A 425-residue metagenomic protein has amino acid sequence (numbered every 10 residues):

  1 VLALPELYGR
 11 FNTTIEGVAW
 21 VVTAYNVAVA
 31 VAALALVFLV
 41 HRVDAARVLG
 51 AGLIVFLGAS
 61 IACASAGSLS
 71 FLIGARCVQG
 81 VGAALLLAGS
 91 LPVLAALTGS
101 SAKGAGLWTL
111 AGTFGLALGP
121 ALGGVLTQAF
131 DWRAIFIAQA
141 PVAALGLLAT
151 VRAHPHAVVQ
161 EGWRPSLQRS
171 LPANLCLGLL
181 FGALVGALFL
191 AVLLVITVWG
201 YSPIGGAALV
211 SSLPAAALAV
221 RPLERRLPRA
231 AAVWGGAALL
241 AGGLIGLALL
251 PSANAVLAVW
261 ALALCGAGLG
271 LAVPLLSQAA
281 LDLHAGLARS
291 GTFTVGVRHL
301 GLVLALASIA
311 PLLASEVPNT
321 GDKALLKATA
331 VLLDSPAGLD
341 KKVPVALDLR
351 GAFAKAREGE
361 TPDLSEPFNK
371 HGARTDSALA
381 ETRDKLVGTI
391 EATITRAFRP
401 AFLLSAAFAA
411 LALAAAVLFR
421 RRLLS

Functional and structural regions predicted by a protein language model:
V1-P5, G9-I54, G58-A59, S90-L91 (+5 more regions): 12-transmembrane solute porter fold
A59-A64, Q79, T150, G246-A248 (+2 more regions): MFS-fold secondary transporters
A66, G82, L97-G99, W199 (+1 more regions): Short helix-loop-helix connector
C77-A111: Cytoplasmic helix-loop-helix junction between adjacent transmembrane helices in 12-TM secondary transporters
K103-P120, V297-L306: Glycine-rich segments within core transmembrane alpha-helices of 12-TM secondary carriers
W108-A149: Helix-loop-helix hairpin linking two adjacent transmembrane segments in secondary transporters
A140-Q160, A415-R420: C-terminal membrane-cytosol helix-exit motif in multi-pass small-molecule transporters
G182, D340-S425: Transmembrane-helix exit segments and adjacent C-terminal regions of multi-pass membrane proteins
